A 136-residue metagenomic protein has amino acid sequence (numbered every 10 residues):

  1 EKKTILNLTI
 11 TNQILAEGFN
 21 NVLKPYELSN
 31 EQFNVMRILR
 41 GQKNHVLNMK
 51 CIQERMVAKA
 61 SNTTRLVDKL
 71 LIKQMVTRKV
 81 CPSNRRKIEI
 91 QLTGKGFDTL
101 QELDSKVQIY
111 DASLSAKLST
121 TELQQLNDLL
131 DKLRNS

Functional and structural regions predicted by a protein language model:
E1-Y26: N-terminal leader segment of winged-helix/HTH proteins
I5, T9, Q13, V57 (+3 more regions): Short amphipathic alpha-helical segments with heptad-repeat character
T9, R37-N44, D104, D131: Short, locally clustered residues in the helix-turn-helix/winged-helix DNA-binding domain
N30, H45-I88: Canonical helix-turn-helix DNA-binding module
Q32-M36: Short alpha-helical "packing" element that flanks the helix-turn-helix/winged-helix DNA-binding module
R37, R65, D128: DNA-binding alpha-helical recognition surfaces that contact promoter or target DNA
D68-N127: Charged, amphipathic alpha-helical coiled-coil/dimerization segments
